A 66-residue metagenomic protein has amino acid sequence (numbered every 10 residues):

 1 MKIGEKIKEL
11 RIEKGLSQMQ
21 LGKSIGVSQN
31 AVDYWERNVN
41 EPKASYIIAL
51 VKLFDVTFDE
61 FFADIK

Functional and structural regions predicted by a protein language model:
M1-K2, N40: A detector for short, charged/polar N-terminal pre-domain segments
E5-Q20, S24, A49: Short basic helix-loop element that most often maps to the first helix and adjoining turn of HTH DNA-binding modules
I7, L21-G22, V32-W35, F61: Conserved hydrophobic/aromatic packing and binding residues within compact polymer-binding modules
G26-P42: Recognition helix of helix-turn-helix/homeodomain-like DNA-binding domains that insert into the DNA major groove
S45-E60: DNA major-groove recognition helix of helix-turn-helix/homeodomain DNA-binding modules
E60-K66: Short amphipathic recognition helices of helix-turn-helix/homeodomain-type DNA-binding modules
